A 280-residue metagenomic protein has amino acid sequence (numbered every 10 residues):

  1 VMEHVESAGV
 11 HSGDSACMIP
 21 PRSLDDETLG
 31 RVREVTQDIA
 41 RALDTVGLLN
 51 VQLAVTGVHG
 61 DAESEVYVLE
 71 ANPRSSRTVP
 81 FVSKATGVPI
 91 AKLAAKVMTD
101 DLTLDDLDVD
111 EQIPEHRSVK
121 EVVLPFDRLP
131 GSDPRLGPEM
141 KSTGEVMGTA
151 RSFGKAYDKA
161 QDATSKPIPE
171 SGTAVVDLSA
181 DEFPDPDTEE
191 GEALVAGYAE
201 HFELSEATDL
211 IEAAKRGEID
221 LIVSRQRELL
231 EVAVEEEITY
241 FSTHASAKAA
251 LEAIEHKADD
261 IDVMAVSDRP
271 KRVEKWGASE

Functional and structural regions predicted by a protein language model:
V1, V51, T149, V176 (+3 more regions): General beta-strand structural signal in soluble alpha/beta enzymes
V1-E170, E182: ATP-dependent carboxylate activation and anion-phosphoryl transfer catalytic cores that bind Mg-ATP to form
A40, Y198-A199, A214, A233: A generic structural signal for well-ordered alpha-helical segments
T45, E200-L204, I238: Short glycine/serine/threonine/alanine-rich loop segments
L53, V58, S179, A207-D209 (+1 more regions): Short, ordered loop/turn segments at secondary-structure junctions
T164-T173, A214-E218: Glycine-rich phosphate/diphosphate-binding loops that line cofactor/substrate pockets in enzymes
S179-I211: Redox- and metal-dependent alpha/beta enzyme cores, enriched for Fe-S-associated oxidoreductases and cofactor-handling
I211-E280: Peripheral docking tails and interdomain loops at the edges of cofactor- or intermediate-handling domains
